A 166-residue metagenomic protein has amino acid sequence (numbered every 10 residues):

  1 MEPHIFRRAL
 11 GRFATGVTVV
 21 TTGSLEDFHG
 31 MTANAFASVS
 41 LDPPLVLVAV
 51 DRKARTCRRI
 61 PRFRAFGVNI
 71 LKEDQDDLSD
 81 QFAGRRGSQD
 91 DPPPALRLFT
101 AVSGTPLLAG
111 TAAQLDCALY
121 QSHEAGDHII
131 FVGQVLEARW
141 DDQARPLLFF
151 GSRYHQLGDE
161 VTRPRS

Functional and structural regions predicted by a protein language model:
M1-S166: Basic, polyanion-binding surface patches
